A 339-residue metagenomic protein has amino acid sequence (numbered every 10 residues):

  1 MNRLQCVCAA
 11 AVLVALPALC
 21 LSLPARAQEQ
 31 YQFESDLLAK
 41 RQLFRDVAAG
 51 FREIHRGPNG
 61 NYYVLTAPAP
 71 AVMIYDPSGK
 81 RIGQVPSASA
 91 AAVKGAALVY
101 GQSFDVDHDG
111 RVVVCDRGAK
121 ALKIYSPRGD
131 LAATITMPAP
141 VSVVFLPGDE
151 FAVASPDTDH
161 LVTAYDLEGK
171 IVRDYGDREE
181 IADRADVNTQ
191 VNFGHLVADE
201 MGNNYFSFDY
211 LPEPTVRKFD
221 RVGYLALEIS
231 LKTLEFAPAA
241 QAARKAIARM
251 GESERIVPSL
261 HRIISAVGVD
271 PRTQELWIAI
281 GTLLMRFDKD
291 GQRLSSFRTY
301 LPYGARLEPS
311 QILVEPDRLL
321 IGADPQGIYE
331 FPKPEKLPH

Functional and structural regions predicted by a protein language model:
M1-C6: N-terminal secretory signal peptides that target proteins for export/translocation
A9-C20: Bacterial N-terminal signal peptides
C20-A27: Boundary at the C-terminal end of the N-terminal hydrophobic targeting segment
A27-H339: Eukaryotic scaffold repeat domains enriched in small/polar residues
